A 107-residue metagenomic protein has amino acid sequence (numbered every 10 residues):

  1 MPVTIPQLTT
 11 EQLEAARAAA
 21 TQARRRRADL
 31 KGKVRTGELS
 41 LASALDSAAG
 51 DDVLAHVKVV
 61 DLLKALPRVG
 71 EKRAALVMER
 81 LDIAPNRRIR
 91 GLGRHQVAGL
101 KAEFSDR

Functional and structural regions predicted by a protein language model:
M1-D61, A65, K72-R107: Structure-specific DNA junction-binding interface
